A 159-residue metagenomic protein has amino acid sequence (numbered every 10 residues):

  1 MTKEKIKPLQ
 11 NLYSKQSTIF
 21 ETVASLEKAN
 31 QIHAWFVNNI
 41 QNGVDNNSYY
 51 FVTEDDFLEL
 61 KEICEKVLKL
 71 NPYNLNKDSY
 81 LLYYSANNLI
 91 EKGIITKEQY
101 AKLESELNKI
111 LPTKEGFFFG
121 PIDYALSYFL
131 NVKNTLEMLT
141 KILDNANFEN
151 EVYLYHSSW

Functional and structural regions predicted by a protein language model:
M1-W159: Acidic (Asp/Glu-rich) sequence patches and key acidic residues that form negatively charged surfaces used
